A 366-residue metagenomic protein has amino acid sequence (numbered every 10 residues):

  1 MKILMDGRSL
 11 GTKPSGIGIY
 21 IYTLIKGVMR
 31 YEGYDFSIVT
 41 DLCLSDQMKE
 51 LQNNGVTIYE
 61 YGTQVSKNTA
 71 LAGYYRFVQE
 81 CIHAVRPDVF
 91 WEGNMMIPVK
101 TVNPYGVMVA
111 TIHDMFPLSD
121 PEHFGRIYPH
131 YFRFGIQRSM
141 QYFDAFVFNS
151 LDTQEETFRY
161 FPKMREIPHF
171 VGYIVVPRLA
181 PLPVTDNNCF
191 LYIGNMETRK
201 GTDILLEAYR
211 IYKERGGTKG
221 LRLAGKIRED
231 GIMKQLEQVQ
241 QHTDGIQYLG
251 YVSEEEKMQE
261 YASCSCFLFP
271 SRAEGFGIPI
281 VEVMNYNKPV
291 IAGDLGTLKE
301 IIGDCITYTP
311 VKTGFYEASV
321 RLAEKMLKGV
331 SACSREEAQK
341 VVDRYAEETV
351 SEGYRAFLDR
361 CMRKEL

Functional and structural regions predicted by a protein language model:
M1-L366: Carbohydrate transferase catalytic cores enriched for Leloir-type hexosyltransferases
